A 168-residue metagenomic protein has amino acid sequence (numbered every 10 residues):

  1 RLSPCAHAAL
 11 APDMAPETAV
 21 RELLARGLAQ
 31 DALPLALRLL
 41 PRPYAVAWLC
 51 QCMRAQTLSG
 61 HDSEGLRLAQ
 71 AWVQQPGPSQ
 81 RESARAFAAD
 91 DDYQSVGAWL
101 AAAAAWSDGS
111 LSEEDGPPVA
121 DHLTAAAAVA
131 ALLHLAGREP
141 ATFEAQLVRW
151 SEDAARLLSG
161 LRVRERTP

Functional and structural regions predicted by a protein language model:
R1-Q94, A105-P168: Short, glycine-biased loop/turn motifs at secondary-structure junctions and in low-complexity Ser/Thr/Pro-rich termini
A102: Short alpha-helical basic/polar micro-motif
